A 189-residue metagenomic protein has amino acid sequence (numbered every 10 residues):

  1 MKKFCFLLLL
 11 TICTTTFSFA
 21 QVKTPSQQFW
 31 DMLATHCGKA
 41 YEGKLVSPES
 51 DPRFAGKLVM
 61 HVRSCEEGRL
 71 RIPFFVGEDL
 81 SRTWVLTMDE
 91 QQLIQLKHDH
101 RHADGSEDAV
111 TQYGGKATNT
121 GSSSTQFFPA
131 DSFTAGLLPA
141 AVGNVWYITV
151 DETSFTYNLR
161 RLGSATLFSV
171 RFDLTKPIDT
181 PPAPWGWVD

Functional and structural regions predicted by a protein language model:
M1-F4: Positively charged n-region of N-terminal signal peptides that target proteins for export
L7-T16: Bacterial N-terminal signal peptides
S18-V22: Boundary at the C-terminal end of the N-terminal hydrophobic targeting segment
K23-F54: Tryptophan-anchored aromatic micro-motifs
G43-L45, L70-G77, K97-D99, Y157-R161: Short beta-strand segments that buttress and anchor functional surface loops
A55-K57, D79-W84, D108, A141-G143 (+1 more regions): Short, surface-exposed coil-to-beta transition loops
V85-F133: An exposed acidic His-Trp-rich patch
A109-K116, E152-D189: Edge beta-strand at a domain terminus
